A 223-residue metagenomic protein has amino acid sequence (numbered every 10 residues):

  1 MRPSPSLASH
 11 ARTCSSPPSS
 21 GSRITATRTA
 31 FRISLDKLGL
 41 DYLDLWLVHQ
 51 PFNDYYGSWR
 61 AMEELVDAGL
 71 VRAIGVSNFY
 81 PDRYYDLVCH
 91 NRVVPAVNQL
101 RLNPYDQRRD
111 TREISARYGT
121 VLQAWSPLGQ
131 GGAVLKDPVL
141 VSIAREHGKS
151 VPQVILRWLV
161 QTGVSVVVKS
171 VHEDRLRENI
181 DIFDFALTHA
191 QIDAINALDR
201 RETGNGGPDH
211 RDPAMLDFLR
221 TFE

Functional and structural regions predicted by a protein language model:
M1, P5, R32-L35, E63 (+2 more regions): Solvent-exposed, non-membrane alpha-helical residues enriched in polar/charged side chains
M1-C14, Q130, T221-E223: N-terminal binding-site loop/beta-alpha segment at the start of enzyme catalytic domains that lines or forms
S6-A8, K37, R112-I114: Short secondary-structure boundary/capping segments
A11, L40-D41, R92-V93: Active-site acidic short loop of glycosyltransferases
R12-I24, D44-P51, N78, L102: A short, structured active-site edge motif that brings together acidic residues
I24-G39, G57, Y84, Q107: Short, acidic/polar
T27-V48, E64-A68, T120: CE4/NodB-like, metal-dependent polysaccharide N-deacetylase domain that modifies extracellular/periplasmic N-acetylated
Q50-E223: Beta/alpha (TIM)-barrel catalytic core signal, keyed to glycine-rich beta->alpha loops juxtaposed to Asp/Glu that bind
